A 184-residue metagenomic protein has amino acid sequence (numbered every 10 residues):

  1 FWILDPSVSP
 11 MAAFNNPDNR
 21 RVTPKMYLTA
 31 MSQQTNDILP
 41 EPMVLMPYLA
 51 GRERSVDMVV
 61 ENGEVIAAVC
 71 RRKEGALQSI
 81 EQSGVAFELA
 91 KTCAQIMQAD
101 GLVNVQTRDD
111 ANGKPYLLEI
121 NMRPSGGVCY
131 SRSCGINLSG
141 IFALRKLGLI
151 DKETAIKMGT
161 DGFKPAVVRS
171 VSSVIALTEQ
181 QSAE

Functional and structural regions predicted by a protein language model:
F1-M43, A50, N62-E64, R72: Active-site nucleotide/adenylate-binding loops and adjacent lid/helix of ATP-dependent enzymes
W2-L4, M43-P47, E53-R71, L89 (+2 more regions): Beta-strand scaffold of nucleotide-dependent catalytic cores
Q34-P42, R72-N112, L117, N121-R123: A long amphipathic alpha-helix within ATP-dependent nucleotide-binding catalytic cores
L49-R52, D100-L102: Short solvent-exposed loop/turn micro-motifs enriched in small/polar/acidic residues
G63-E64, N112-G113, G148: Detector for glycine-centered tight turns/loop "hinges" at secondary-structure junctions
S79-E81, S125-I141: ATP-dependent carboxylate-activation loops
E88-T92, I136, G140-L147: Amphipathic alpha-helical segments that line or abut small-molecule/effector binding pockets and mediate allosteric
I141-E184: Peripheral (often C-terminal) accessory segments that flank ATP-dependent C-N-forming ligase machineries
